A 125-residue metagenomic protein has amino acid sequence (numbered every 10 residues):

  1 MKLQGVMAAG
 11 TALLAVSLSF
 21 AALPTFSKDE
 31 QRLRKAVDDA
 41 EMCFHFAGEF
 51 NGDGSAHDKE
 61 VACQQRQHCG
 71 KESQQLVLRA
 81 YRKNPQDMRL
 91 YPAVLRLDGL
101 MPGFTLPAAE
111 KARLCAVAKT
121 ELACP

Functional and structural regions predicted by a protein language model:
M1-G10: Bacterial N-terminal signal peptides that target proteins for export
L3, V37-A40, C69, A112: Generic detector of bulky aromatic hydrophobic side chains
V16-A22: N-terminal signal peptide c-region/cleavage motif recognized by signal peptidases
A22-G52: Immediate post-signal-peptide N-terminus of mature secreted/exported proteins
F50-P125: Compact alpha-helical subdomains of small soluble proteins
